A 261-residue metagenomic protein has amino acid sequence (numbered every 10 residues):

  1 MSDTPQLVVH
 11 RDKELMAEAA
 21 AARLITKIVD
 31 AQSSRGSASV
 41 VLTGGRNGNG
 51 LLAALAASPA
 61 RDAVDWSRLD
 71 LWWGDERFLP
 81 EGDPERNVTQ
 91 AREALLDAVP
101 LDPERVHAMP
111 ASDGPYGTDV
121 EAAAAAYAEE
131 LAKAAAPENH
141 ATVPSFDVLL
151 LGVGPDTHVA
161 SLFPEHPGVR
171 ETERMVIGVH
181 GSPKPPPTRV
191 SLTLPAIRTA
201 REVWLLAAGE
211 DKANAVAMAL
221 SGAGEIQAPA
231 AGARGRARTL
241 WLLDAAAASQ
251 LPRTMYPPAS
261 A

Functional and structural regions predicted by a protein language model:
M1-V40, E121: N-terminal glycine-/serine-/threonine-rich phosphate-binding loop
S2-T4, V64-D147: Ligand-binding beta-strand-loop-alpha-helix segment within the catalytic cores of soluble metabolic enzymes
V29-P59: Glycine-rich N-terminal segment of FAD-binding domains in flavoprotein oxidoreductases, spanning the beta-loop-helix
L42-N47, L151-P155, A208: Glycine-rich beta-strand-to-loop/alpha-helix junction loops that act as flexible
A54-D65, T89, P164-E173: A glycine- and small-aliphatic-rich helix-loop capping segment at beta-alpha/alpha-beta transitions that lines
R61-D70, V99-L101, G168-R170, P195-A200 (+1 more regions): Short, conserved loop/helix-junction motifs that constitute active-site signature segments in enzyme catalytic cores
V148-P195: Class I SAM-dependent methyltransferase SAM-binding "motif I" and its flanking Rossmann-like core
P195, R201-A261: ATP/nucleoside-binding phosphotransfer catalytic cores, i.e., glycine-rich phosphate-binding loops
